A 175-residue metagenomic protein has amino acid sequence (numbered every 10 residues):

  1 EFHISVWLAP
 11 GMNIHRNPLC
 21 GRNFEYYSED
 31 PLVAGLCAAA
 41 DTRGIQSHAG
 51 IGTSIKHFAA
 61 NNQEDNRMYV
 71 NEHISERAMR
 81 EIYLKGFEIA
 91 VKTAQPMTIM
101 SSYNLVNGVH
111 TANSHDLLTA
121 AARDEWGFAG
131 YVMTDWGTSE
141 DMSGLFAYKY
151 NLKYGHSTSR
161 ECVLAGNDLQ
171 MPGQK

Functional and structural regions predicted by a protein language model:
E1-K175: Glycoside hydrolase catalytic-domain context in secreted enzymes
